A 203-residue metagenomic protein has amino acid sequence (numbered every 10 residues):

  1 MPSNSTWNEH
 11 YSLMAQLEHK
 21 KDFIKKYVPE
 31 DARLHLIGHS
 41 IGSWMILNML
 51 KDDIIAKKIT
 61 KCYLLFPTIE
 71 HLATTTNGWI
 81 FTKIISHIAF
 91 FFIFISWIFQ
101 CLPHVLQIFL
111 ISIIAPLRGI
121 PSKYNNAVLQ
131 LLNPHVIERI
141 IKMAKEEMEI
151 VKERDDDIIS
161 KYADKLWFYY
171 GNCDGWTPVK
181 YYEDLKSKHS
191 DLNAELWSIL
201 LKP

Functional and structural regions predicted by a protein language model:
P2-I37: Active-site loop/oxyanion-hole signature of alpha/beta-hydrolase fold enzymes
I37-G42, I46: Gly/Ala-rich beta-loop-alpha elbow adjacent to hydrolase catalytic centers
K51, K57-F94: Flexible "cap/lid" loop of the alpha/beta hydrolase fold
C101-K142, E153-D157: Conserved alpha/beta-hydrolase catalytic His-Asp/Glu region
H135-S187, E195: Conserved serine/cysteine hydrolase catalytic core
S187-P203: Catalytic histidine neighborhood in serine/cysteine hydrolases with alpha/beta-hydrolase-type architecture
